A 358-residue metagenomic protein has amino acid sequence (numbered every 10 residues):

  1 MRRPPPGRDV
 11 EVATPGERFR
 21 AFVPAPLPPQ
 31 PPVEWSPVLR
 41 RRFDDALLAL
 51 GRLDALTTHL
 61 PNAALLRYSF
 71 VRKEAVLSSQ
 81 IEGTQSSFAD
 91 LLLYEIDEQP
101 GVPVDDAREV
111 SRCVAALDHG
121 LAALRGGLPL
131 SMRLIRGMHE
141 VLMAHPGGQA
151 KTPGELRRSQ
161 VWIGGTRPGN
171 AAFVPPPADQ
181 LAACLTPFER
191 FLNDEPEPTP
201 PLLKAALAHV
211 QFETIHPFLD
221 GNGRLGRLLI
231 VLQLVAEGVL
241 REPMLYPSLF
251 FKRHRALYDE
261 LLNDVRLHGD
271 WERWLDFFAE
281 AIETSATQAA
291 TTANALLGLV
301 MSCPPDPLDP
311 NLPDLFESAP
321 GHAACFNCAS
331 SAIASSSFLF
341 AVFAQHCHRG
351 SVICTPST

Functional and structural regions predicted by a protein language model:
M1-T358: FIC/Doc superfamily catalytic core
